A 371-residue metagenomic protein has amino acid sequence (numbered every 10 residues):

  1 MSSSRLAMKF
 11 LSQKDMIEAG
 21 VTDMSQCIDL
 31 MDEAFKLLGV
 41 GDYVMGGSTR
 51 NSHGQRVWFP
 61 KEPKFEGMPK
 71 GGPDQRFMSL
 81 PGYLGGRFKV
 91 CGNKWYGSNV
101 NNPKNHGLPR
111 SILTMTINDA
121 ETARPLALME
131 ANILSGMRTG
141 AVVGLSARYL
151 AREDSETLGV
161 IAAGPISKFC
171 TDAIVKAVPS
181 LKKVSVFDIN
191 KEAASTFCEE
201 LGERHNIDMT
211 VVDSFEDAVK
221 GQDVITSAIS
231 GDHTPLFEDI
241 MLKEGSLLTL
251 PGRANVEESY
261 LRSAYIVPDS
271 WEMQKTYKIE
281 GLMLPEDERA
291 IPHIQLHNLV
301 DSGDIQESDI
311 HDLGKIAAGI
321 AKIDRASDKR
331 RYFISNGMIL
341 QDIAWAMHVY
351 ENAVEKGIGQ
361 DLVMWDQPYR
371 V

Functional and structural regions predicted by a protein language model:
M1-G136, V142-G144, D154, H311 (+4 more regions): N-terminal ligand-binding/catalytic initiation module
D15-V21, S259-Y369: Adenosine-phosphate binding glycine-rich loop
L150-T157, S180-L181, K243-E244: Short helix-loop-beta connector
T157, S180-K183, D208, Y265: Residues at the starts of beta-strands that form the adenosine-phosphate
A163-G164: Glycine-rich Rossmann-fold phosphate-binding loop(s) that bind the pyrophosphate of adenine dinucleotide cofactors
S167-K168: N-terminal Rossmann-fold NAD(P) dinucleotide-binding loop
A177-L201: NAD(P)-binding Rossmann-fold cofactor-contacting core
N206-L299: Rossmann-like adenosine-cofactor binding region
